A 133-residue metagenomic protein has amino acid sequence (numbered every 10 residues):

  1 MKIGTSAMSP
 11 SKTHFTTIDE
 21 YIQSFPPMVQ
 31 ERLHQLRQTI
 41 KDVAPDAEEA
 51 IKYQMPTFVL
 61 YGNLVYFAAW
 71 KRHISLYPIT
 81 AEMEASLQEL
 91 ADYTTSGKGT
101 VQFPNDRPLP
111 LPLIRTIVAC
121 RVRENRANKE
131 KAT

Functional and structural regions predicted by a protein language model:
M1-T133: Charge-dense, helix-prone N-terminal extensions
